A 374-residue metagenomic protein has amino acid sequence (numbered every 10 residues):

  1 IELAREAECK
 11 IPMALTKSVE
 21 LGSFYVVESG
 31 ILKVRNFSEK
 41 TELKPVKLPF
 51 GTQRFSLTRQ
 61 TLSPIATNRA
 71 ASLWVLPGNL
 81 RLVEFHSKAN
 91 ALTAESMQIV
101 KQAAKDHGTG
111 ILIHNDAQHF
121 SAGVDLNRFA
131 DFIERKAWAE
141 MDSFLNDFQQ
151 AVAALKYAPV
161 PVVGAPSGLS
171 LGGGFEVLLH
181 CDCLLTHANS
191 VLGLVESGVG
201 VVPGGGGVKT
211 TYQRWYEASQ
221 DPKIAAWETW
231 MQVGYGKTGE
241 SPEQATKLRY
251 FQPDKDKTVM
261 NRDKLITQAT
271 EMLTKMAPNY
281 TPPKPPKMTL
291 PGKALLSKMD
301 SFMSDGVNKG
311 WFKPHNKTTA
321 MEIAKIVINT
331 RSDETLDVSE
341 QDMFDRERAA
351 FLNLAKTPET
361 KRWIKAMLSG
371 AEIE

Functional and structural regions predicted by a protein language model:
I1-I111, D116-Q118, N127-A139, S143-V160 (+5 more regions): N-terminal glycine-rich phosphate-binding loop for ADP-containing cofactors
A122-V124: Extended, composition-driven regions rather than compact fold-specific motifs
